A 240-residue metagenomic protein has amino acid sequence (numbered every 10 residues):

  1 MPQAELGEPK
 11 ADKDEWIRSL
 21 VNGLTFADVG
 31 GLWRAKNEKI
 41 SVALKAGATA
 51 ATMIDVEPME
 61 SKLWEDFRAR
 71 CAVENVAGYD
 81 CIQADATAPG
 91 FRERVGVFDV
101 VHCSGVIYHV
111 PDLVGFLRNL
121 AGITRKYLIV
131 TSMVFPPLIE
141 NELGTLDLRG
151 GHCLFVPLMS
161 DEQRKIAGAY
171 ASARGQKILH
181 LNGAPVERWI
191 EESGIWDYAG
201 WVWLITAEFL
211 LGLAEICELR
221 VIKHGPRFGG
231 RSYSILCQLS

Functional and structural regions predicted by a protein language model:
M1-L20: Class I SAM-dependent methyltransferase Rossmann-like catalytic core, especially the SAM/SAH-binding loop
G23-A35: Conserved class I S-adenosyl-L-methionine
L32-A48: Conserved SAM-binding loop of SAM-dependent methyltransferases across substrates and taxa, primarily the Class I
T49-P58: Conserved SAM-binding motif I beta-strand of class I
N75-A88: Conserved SAM-binding strand-loop segment of SAM-dependent methyltransferases
A88-V95: Short conserved loop adjoining the S-adenosyl-L-methionine
H102: A conserved beta-strand element that flanks and buttresses the S-adenosyl-L-methionine
P111-S240: S-adenosyl-L-methionine-dependent methyltransferase catalytic module, highlighting the catalytic core
